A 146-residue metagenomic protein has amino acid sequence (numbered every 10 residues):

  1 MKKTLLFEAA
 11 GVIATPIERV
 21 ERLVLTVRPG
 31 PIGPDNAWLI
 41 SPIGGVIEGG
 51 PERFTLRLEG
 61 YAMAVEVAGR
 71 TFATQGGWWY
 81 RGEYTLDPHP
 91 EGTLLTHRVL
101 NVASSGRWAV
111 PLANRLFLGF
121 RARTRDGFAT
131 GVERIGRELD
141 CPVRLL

Functional and structural regions predicted by a protein language model:
M1-E48: Hydrophobic ligand-binding cavity/cleft-lining segments
L6-E8, E59-Y61, W78-E83: Short, surface-exposed coil-to-beta transition loops
V12, E48, E66, T85-D87: Well-ordered beta-strand positions
V20-G30, F54, L95-H97, I135: Hydrophobic pocket/interface hotspot
P29-A37, Y61, E66-T71, H89 (+1 more regions): Eukaryotic helix-grip
I47-T55, E66-Q75: Short, hydrophobic/aromatic-rich segments at coil-to-beta transitions
T71-T130, I135-R137, L145: Beta-strand/loop substructures that line and gate deep hydrophobic ligand-binding cavities in soluble
